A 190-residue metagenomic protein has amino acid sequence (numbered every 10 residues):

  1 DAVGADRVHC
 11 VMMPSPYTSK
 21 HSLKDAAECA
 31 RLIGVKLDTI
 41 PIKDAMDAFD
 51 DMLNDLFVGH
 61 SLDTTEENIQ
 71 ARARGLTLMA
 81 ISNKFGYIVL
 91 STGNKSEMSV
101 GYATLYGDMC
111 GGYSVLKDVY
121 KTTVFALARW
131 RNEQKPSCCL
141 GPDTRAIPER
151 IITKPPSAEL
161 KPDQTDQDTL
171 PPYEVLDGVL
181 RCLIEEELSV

Functional and structural regions predicted by a protein language model:
D1-V190: ATP/NTP-dependent adenylation/nucleotidyl-transfer catalytic domains that generate, transfer, or process NMP-activated
